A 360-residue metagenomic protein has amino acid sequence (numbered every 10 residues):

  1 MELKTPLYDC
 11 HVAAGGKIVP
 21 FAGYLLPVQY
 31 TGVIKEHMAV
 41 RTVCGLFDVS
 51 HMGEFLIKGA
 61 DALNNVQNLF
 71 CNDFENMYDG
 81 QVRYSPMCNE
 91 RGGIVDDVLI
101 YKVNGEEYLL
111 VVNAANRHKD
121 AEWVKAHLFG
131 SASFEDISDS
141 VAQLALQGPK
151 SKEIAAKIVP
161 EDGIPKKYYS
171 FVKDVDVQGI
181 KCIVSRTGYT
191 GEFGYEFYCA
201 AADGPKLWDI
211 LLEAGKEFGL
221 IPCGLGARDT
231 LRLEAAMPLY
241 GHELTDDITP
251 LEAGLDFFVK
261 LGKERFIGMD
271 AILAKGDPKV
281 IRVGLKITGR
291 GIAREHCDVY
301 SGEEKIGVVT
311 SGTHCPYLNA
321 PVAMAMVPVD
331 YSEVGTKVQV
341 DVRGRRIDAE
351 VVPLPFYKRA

Functional and structural regions predicted by a protein language model:
M1-S85, G93-V95, G226: Acidic, proline/glycine-enriched N-terminal capping motif
M1-V28, V103-A360: Conserved, structured C-terminal
V33-T42, M87-D97, L128-G130, D176-I183 (+1 more regions): Short amphipathic beta-strand starts and helix->beta connectors
A60-I94, S151-I180: Internal amphipathic helical hairpin motif
D73-D120, A126-H127: Well-ordered mid-protein domain cores that form the structural environment of catalytic cofactors
